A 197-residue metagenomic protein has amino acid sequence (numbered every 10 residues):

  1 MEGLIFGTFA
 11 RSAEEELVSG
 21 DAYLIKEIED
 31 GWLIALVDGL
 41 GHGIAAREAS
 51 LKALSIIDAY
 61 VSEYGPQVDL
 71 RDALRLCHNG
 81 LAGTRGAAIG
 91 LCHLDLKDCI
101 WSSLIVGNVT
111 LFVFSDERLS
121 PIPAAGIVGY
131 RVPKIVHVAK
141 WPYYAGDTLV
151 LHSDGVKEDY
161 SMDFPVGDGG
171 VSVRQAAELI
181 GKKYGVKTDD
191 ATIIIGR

Functional and structural regions predicted by a protein language model:
M1-G20, R75-A82, G107-A139, Y144 (+3 more regions): PP2C/PPM family metal-dependent serine/threonine protein phosphatase catalytic domain, recognizing the conserved
M1-S55, V132-K134, V138-K140, D189-T192: N-terminal entry segment of metal-dependent catalytic domains or homologous docking segments
A35, I105, L149-L151: Residue-level marker for buried hydrophobic side chains located in beta-strands that build the well-ordered beta-sheet
G39-L40, V109, D154-G155: Active-site metal-binding loops of divalent metal-dependent hydrolases
A46, D116, M162-D163: Short, function-defining helix-loop hinge/capping sites that tune catalysis or transport
A46, P66-L74, G169, V173 (+1 more regions): Generic alpha-helical secondary structure
A49-E117, T188, G196: Catalytic core of PPM/PP2C metal-dependent serine/threonine phosphatase domains
C77, L96, Y144-A145, L151-R197: C-terminal catalytic subdomain
